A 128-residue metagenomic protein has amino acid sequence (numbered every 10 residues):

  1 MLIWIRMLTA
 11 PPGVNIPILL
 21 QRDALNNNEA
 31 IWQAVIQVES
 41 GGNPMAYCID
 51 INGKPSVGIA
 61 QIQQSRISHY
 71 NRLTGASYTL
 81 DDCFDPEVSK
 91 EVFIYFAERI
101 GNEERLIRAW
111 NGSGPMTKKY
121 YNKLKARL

Functional and structural regions predicted by a protein language model:
M1-M7: Classic N-terminal secretory signal peptides
P12-L128: Catalytic glycan-binding domains that act on GlcNAc-containing polysaccharides
